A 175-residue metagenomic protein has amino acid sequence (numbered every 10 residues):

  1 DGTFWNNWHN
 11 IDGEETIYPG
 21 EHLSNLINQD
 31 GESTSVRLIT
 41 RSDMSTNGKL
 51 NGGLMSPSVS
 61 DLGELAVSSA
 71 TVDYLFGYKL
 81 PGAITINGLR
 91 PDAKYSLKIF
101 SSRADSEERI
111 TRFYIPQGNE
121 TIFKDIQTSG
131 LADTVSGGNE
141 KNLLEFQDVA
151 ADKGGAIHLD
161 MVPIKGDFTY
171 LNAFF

Functional and structural regions predicted by a protein language model:
D1-G13, I17-E21: Boundary/junction segments of secreted and surface-exposed precursor proteins
T16-I17, P91-D92, E107, D167: A short beta-turn/strand-edge loop motif at beta-sheet boundaries
T16-N87: Surface-exposed, low-complexity/disordered Ser/Thr/Gly/Pro/Asn-rich loops and linkers
L80, A93-Y95, G155: Residues at beta-strand starts and edge strands
G82, Y95, R109-T111: Short beta-strand/loop motifs in extracellular/secreted proteins, especially within beta-sandwich accessory domains
N87-R90, D148-A150: Short, flexible loop/turn segments at beta-strand junctions in immunoglobulin-like and fibronectin type III
L89-D105: A short beta-strand element within beta-rich, extracytoplasmic domains of secreted/secretory-pathway proteins
S102-F175: Contiguous ligand/interfacial binding patches
